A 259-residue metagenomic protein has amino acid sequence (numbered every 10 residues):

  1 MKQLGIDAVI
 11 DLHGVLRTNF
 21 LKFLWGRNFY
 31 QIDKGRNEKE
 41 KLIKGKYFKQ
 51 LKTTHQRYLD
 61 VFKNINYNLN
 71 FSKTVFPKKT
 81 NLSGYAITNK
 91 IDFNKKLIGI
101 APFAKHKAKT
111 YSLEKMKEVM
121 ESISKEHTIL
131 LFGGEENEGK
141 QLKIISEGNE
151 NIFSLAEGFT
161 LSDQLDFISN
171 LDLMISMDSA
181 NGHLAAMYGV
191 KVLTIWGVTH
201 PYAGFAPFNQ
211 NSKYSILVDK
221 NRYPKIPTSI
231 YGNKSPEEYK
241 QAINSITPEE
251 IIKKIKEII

Functional and structural regions predicted by a protein language model:
M1-I259: Catalytic machinery of carbohydrate-active enzymes, primarily nucleotide-sugar-dependent glycosyltransferases
